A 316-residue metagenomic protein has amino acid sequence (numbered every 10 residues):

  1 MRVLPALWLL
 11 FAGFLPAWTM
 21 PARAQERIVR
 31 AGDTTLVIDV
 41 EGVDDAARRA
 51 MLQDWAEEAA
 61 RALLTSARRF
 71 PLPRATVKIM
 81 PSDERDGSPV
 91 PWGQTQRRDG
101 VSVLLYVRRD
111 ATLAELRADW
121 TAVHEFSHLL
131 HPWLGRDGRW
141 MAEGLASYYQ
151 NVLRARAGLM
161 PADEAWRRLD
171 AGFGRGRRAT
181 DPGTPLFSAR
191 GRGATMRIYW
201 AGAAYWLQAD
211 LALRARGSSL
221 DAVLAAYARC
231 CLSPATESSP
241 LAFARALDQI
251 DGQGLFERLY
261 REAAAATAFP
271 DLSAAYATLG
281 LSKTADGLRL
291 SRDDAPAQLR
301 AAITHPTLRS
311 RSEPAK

Functional and structural regions predicted by a protein language model:
M1-V3: Positively charged n-region of N-terminal signal peptides that target proteins for export
P5-A17: Bacterial N-terminal signal peptides
A17-A24: Boundary at the C-terminal end of the N-terminal hydrophobic targeting segment
A24-L134, G138: Juxtacatalytic substrate-recognition/specificity segment
A46-E58, T112-R117, T121, R136-W140 (+5 more regions): Soluble non-cytosolic domains of exported or imported proteins
S66-I79, P132-R139, A157-A165, G217-L224 (+1 more regions): Surface-exposed patches in mature extracellular/periplasmic domains of secreted proteins
L116, R136-A215, L220, L232-P234: Acidic/His/Gly-enriched intrinsically disordered linker/tail segments that often contain short helix/coil "MoRF-like"
P234-K316: Beta/coil-rich, acidic/histidine-enriched accessory regions frequently appended to metallopeptidases
